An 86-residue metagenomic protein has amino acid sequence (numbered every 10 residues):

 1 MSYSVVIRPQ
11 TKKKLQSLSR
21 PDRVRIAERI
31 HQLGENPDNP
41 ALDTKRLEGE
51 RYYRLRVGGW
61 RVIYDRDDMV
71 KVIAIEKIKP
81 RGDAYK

Functional and structural regions predicted by a protein language model:
M1-Y3, P40-A41: Solvent-exposed, charged interface segments at domain starts and junctions
S2-P9, K13, S17-V24, L55-W60 (+1 more regions): Enriched for short, Lys/Arg-rich terminal
K13, E28, D38, T44 (+1 more regions): Generic cytosolic/nucleocytoplasmic N-terminal low-complexity/intrinsically disordered segments
R23, A27-H31: Short, well-structured alpha-helical segments
H31-L55: A short, surface-exposed loop/turn module that caps and links secondary-structure elements
